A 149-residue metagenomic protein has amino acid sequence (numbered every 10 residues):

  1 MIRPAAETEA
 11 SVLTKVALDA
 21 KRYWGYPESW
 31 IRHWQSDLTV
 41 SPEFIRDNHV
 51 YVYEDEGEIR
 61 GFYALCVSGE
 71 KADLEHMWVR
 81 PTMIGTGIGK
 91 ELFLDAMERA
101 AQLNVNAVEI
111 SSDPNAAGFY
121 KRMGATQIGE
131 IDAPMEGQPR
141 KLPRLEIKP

Functional and structural regions predicted by a protein language model:
M1-K15: A short beta-loop-alpha structural element at the N-terminal edge of CoA-dependent acyl/N-acetyltransferase catalytic
L18-V40: Conserved GNAT-fold acetyl-CoA-binding loop/helix
V40-V52, D73: A short helix-loop-beta-strand connector motif used in the catalytic cores of GNAT acetyltransferases and, in some
V52, E58-C66, D73-W78: Conserved beta-strand in the GNAT
V79, G85-E98: Conserved acetyl-CoA-binding loop-helix of GNAT-fold acetyltransferases
A107-S111, T126-R144: Conserved catalytic-core motifs of GNAT/GCN5-like acyltransferases
Y120-K121: Conserved active-site tyrosine of GNAT-family acetyltransferases
